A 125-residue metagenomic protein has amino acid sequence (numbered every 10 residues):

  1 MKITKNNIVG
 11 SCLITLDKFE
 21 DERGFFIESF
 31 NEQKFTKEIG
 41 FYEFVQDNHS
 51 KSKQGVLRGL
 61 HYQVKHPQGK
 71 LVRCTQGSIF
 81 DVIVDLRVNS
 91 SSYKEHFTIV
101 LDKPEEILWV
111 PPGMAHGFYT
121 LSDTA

Functional and structural regions predicted by a protein language model:
M1-L101, S122-A125: Non-catalytic, conserved peripheral segments adjacent to functional cores
V100-D123: Conserved metal-binding segment of the jelly-roll/cupin
